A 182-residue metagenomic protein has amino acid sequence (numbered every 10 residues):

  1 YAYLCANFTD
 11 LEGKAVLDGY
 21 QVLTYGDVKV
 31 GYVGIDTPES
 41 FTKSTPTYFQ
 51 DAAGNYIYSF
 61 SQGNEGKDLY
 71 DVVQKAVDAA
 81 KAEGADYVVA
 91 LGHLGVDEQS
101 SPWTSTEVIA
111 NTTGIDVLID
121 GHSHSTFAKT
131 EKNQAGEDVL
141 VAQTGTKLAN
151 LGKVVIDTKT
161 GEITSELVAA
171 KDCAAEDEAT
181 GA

Functional and structural regions predicted by a protein language model:
Y1-E176, T180: Acidic, metal/ion-coordinating pockets
